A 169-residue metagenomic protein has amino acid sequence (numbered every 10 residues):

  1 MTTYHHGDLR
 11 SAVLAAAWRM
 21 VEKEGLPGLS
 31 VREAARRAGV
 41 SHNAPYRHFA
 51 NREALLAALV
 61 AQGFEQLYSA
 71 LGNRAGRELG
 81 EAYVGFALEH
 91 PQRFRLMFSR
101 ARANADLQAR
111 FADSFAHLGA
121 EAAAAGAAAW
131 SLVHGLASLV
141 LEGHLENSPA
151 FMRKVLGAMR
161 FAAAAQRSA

Functional and structural regions predicted by a protein language model:
M1-D8, R19, R167-A169: N-terminal intrinsically disordered/low-complexity leader segments
L9-A17, A34, L59-G63, L67: Generic hydrophobic, amphipathic alpha-helix propensity
A12, A16, M20-A54: Helix-turn-helix
V21, S30-V31, R52-G63, F94 (+1 more regions): Amphipathic alpha-helical segments enriched in hydrophobic/aromatic and basic residues that form the DNA-contacting
A61-L79, R102-A105, A109: Amphipathic alpha-helical linker/stalk segments
G76-A101, D106, W130: Helical hydrophobic small-molecule/effector-binding pocket
L96, W130-S148, F161-A169: Amphipathic C-terminal alpha-helical segment
F98-A128, A150-A163: Amphipathic alpha-helical packing segments from all-alpha helical-bundle domains
